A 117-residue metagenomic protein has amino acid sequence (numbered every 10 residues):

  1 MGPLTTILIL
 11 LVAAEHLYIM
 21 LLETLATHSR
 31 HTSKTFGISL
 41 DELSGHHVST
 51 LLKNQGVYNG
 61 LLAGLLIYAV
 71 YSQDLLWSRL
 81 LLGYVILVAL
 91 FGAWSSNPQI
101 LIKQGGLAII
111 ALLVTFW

Functional and structural regions predicted by a protein language model:
P3-T27: N-terminal signal-anchor transmembrane alpha helix
L25-V48: Cytosolic, membrane-interface loops and tails of multi-pass inner-membrane proteins
L43-L61: Interfacial helix-start motif at the membrane-water boundary
Q55-L66, Q104-A108: Core segments of transmembrane alpha-helices that mediate helix-helix packing or line hydrophobic substrate/ligand
L66-L90, W94-G106: Transmembrane helix-loop-helix
L107-W117: Small-residue-rich segments of transmembrane alpha-helices in multi-pass membrane proteins, especially helix faces
